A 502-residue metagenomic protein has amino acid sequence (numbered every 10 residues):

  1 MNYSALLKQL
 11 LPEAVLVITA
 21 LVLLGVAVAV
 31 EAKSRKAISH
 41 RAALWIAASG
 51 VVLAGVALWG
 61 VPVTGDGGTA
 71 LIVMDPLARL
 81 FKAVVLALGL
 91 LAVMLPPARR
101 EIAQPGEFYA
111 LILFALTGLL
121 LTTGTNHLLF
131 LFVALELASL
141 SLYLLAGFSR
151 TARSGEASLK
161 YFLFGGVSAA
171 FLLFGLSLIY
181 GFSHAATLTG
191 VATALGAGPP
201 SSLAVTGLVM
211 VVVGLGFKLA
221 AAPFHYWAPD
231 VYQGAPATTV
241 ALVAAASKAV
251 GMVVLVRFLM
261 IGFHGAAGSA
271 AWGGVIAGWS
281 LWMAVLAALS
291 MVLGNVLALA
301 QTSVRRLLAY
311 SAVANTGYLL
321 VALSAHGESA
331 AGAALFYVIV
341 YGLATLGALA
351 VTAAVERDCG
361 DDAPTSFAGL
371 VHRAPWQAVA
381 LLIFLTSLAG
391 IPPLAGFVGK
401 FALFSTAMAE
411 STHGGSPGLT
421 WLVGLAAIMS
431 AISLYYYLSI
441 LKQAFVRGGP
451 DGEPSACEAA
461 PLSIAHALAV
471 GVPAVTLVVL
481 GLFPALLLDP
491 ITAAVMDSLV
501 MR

Functional and structural regions predicted by a protein language model:
M1-R502: Alpha-helical transmembrane segments of multi-pass membrane proteins predominantly involved in bioenergetics
